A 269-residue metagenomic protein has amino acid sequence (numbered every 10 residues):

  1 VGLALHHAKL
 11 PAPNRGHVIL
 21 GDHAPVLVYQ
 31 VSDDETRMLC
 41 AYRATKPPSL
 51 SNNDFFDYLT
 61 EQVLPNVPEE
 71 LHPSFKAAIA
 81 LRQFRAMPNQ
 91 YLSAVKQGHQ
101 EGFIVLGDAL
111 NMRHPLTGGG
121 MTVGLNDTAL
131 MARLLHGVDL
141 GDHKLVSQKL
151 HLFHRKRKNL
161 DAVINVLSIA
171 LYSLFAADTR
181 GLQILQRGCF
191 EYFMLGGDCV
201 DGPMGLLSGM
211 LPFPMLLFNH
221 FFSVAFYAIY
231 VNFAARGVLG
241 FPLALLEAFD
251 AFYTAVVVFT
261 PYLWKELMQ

Functional and structural regions predicted by a protein language model:
V1-R15, A24, D34-T36, Y42-K46 (+1 more regions): Central beta-strand plus flanking loop segment that forms part of the substrate or channel wall within the catalytic
V1-Y29, E70-I79, M87: Flavin-dependent oxidoreductases
V28-D33, V95-G98: Short glycine/proline-enriched loop/turn "hinge" motifs that connect secondary-structure elements and lie
C40-A44, L110, S168: Short, histidine-centered active-site or binding-site loop motifs used for metal coordination, general acid-base
K46-H154: FAD/FMN-dependent oxidoreductases across multiple families
R133-Q269: C-terminal helical "tail/cap" subdomain of flavin- and related membrane-associated enzymes
